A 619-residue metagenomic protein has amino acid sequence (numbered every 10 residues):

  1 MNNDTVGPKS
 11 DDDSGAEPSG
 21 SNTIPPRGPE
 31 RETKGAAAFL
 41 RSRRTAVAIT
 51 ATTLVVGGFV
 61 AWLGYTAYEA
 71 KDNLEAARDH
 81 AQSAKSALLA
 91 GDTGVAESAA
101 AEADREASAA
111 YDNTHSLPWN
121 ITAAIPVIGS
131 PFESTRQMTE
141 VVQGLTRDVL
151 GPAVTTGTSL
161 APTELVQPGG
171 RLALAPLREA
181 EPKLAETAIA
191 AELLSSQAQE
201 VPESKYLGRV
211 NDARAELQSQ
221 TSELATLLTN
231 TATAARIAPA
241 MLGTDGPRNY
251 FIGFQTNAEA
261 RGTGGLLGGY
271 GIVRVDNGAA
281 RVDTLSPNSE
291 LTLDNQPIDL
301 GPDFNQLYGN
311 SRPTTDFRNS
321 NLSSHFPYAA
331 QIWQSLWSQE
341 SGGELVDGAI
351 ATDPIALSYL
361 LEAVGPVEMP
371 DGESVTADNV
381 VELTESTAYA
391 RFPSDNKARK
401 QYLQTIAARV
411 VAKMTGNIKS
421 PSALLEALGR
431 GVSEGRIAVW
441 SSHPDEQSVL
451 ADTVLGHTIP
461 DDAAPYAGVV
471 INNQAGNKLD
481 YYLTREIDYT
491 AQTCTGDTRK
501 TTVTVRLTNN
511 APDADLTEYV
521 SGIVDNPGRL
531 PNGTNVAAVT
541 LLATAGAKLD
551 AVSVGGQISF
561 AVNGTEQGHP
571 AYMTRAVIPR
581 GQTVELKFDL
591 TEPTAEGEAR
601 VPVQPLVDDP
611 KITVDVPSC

Functional and structural regions predicted by a protein language model:
M1-P18: N-terminal acidic, proline/glycine-rich, low-complexity intrinsically disordered segments
N2-D4, I24-T52, W62-I612, C619: Non-catalytic, solvent-exposed segments at the cell envelope interface
E17, T23-I24: Glycine-rich, low-complexity intrinsically disordered regions
L54-G58: Hydrophobic core
